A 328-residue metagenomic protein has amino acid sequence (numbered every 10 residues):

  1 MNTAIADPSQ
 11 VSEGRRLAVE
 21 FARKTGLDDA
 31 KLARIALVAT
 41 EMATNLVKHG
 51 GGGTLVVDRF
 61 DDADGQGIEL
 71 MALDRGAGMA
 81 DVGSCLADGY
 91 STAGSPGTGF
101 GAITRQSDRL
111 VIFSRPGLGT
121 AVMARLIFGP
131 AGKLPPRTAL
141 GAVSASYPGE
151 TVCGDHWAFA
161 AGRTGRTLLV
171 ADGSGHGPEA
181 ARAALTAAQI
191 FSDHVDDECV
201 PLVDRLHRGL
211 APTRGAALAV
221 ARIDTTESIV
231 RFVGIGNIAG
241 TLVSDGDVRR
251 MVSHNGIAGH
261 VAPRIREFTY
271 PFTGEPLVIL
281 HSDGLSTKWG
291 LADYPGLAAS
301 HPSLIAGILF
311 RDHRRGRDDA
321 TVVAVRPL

Functional and structural regions predicted by a protein language model:
M1, A43-K133, A161-L169, I223-T225 (+2 more regions): Conserved beta-strand-loop-beta-strand hairpin that lines the nucleotide-binding pocket of ATP/GTP-utilizing enzymes
M1-L37, G141-A160: Bergerat-fold GHKL ATPase/HATPase_c domain
N2-I5, D204-R214, T273-L328: C-terminal catalytic subdomain
V111, T120-G129, G141-Y147, I229 (+2 more regions): Sensory/regulatory domains in signal-transduction proteins
R125-E179, A183-Q189, V261-P263, E267-T269: N-terminal entry segment of metal-dependent catalytic domains or homologous docking segments
T151-R163, L218, R250-L291: Acidic loop->beta-strand submotif enriched in PP2C/PPM serine/threonine phosphatases
E179-G246, V252, I265-R266, V325-P327: Catalytic core of PPM/PP2C metal-dependent serine/threonine phosphatase domains
